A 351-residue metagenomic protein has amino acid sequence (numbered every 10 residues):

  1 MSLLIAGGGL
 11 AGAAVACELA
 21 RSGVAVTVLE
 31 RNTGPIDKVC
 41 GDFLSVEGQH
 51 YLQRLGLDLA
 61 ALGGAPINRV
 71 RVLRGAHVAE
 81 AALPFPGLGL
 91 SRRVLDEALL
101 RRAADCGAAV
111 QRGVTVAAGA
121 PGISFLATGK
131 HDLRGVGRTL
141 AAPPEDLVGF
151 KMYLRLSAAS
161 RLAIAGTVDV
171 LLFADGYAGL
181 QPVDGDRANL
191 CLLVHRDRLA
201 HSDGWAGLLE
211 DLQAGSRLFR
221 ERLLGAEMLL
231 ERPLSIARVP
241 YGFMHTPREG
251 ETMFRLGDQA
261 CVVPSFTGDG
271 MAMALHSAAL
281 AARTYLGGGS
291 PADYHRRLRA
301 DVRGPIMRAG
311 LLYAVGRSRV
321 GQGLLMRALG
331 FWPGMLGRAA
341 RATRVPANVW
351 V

Functional and structural regions predicted by a protein language model:
M1-A11: Beta1/beta-strand and adjacent pyrophosphate-binding region of the FAD-binding site in flavoprotein oxidoreductases
L4-A6, C17-C40: Glycine-rich FAD pyrophosphate-binding loop
A6, S124-A127, R255: Redox-cofactor binding/interface segments in oxidoreductases and associated redox assembly factors
G9-L10, G34-P35, K130, A272: Residue-level detector of alpha-helix initiation sites
S22, E97-A226: Predominantly flavin-linked oxidoreductase catalytic cores and closely associated redox partners
E47-A98: A conserved beta-strand/loop capping segment in the N-terminal third of enzymes that catalyze redox or closely related
A200-T284: FAD/FMN-dependent oxidoreductases across multiple families
R283-V351: C-terminal helical "tail/cap" subdomain of flavin- and related membrane-associated enzymes
